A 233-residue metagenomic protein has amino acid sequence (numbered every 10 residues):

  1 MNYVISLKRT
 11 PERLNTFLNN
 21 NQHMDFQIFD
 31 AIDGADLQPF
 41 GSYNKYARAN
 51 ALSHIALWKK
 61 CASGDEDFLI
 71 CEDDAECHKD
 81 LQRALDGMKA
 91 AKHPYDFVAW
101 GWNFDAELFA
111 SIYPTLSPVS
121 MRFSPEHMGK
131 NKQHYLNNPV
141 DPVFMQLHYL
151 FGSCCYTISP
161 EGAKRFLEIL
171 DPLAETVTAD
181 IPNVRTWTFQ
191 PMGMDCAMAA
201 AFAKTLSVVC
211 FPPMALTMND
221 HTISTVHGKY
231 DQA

Functional and structural regions predicted by a protein language model:
M1-C71, A75-A233: An acidic/histidine-cluster motif and surrounding catalytic segment that typifies divalent-metal-assisted enzyme active
